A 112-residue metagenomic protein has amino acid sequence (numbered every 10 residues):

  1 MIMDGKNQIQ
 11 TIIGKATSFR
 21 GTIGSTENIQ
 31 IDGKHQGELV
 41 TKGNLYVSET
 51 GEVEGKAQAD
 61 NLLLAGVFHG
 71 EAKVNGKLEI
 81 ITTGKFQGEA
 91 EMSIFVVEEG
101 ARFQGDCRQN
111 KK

Functional and structural regions predicted by a protein language model:
M1-I2: Short, Lys/Arg-enriched N-terminal segments with co-localized hydrophobic residues within the first ~10-30 amino acids
Q10, A16, T22, N28 (+14 more regions): Detector for repetitive beta-architecture
C107-K112: Short hydrophobic/aromatic patches at helix-to-coil boundaries
